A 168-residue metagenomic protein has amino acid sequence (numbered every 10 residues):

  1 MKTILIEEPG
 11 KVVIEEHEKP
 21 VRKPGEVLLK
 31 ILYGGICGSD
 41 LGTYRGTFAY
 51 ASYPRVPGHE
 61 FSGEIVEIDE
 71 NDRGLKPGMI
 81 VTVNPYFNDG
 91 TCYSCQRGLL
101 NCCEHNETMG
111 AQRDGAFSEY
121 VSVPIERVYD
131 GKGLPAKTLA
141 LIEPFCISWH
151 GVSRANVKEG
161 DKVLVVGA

Functional and structural regions predicted by a protein language model:
M1, M79, G160-D161: Nucleotide donor/acceptor-binding cores
E7, E18-K19, S52-G58, M109-R113: Short Gly/Pro-enriched turn/cap motifs at secondary-structure boundaries
E8-G10, K23: Residue-level recognition of beta-strand termini and adjacent short loop/turns
G10-E15, G38-S39: Short N-terminal binding/cap micro-motifs at the start of the first secondary-structure element
P20-G34, T47-Y93, K132-L134: Glycine-rich beta-strand-centered segment in the early N-terminal region that forms part of a ligand/cofactor-binding
S39-L41, R45: Cytochrome P450 core scaffold surrounding the K-helix E-X-X-R motif and the conserved "meander" helix-loop region
G90-V166: NAD(P)H dinucleotide-binding glycine-rich loop of Rossmann-like/cofactor-binding domains, especially the beta1-alpha1
